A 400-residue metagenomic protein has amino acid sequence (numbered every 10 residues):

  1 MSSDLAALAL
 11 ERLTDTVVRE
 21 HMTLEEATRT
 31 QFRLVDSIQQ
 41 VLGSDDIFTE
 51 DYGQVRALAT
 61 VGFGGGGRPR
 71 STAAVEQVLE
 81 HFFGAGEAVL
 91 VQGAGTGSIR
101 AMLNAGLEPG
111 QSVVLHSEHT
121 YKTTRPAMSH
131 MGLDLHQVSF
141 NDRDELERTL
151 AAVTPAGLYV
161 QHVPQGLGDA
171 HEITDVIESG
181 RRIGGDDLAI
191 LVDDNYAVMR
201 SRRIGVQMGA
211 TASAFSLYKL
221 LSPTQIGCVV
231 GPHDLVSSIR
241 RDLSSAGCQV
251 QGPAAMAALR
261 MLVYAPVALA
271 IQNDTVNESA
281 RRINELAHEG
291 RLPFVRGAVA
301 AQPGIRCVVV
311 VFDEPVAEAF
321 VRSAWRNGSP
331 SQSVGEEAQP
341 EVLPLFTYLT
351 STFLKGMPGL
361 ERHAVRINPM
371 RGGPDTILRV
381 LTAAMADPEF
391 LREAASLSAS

Functional and structural regions predicted by a protein language model:
M1-T16, R296-S396: Conserved C-terminal alpha-helix-loop-beta "cap" of PLP-dependent enzymes that closes/shapes the active-site mouth
M1-T49, R148, N284, H288-V299 (+4 more regions): N-terminal glycine-rich, Lys/His-bearing helix-loop that initiates the first secondary-structure elements of many
H21-G97, E118-P126: Conserved N-terminal alpha-helix of the aminotransferase class I/II PLP-enzyme fold
G62-G64, L167-D169, D375-I377: Short, flexible/disordered intra-domain loops and linkers
G66-G67, L115, V192, V311: Residue-level marker of alpha-helix boundaries and capping positions
S71, V75, T275, V316 (+1 more regions): Short amphipathic alpha-helical segments
Q77-L269, N273-V295, F320-R322, L343 (+2 more regions): Conserved PLP-enzyme active-site core in the AAT-like
